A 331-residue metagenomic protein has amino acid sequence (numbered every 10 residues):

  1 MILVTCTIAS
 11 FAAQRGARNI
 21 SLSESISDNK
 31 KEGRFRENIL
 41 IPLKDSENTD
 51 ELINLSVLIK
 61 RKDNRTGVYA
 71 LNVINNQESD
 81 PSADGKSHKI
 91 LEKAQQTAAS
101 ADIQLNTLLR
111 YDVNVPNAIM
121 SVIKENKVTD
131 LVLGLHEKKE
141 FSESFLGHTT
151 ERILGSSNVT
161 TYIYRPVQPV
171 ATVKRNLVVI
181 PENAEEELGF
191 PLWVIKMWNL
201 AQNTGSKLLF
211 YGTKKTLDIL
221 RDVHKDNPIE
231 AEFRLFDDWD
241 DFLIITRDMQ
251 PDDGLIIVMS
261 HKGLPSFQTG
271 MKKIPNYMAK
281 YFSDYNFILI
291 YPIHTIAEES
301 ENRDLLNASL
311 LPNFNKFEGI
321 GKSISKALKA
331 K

Functional and structural regions predicted by a protein language model:
M1-G16: Structural signal for the N-terminal portions of transmembrane helices and their immediately preceding loop/interface
M1-T5, H261-G263, P292-A297: A short, acidic, flexible beta-alpha connecting loop/helix-capping segment that sits on the rim of active
A17-R34: Membrane-proximal cytosolic interface modules of multi-pass membrane proteins
K31-M249, L255-S266, Y291-P292: Structured cytosolic domains appended to multi-pass membrane proteins
L209, H224, I274, Y281-S283: Extended alpha-helical "rod" scaffolds
L255, N276-L289: C-terminal functional regions that serve as terminal interaction/effector modules
T269-M271: Long, low-complexity intrinsically disordered/coiled-coil scaffold and linker regions enriched in charged
Y291-I293, E298-K331: C-terminal functional extensions of proteins
